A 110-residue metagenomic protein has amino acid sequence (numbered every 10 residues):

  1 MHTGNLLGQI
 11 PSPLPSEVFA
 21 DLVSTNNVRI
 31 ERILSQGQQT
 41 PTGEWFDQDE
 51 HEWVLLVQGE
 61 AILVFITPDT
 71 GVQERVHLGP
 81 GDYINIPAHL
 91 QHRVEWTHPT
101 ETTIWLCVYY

Functional and structural regions predicted by a protein language model:
M1-W45, V76: A short, N-terminal "cap"/entry segment at the start of jelly-roll beta-barrel domains of the cupin/DSBH fold
D21, I30-R32, W53, R75 (+2 more regions): Conserved hydrophobic/aromatic beta-strand scaffold that supports enzyme active sites
N26, D49, D82, L90-Q91: A generic "binding-loop/recognition-motif" signal
R29, I62-V64, R93, I104: General beta-strand recognition
D47-L63: Short, conserved beta-strand element in jelly-roll/cupin
F65-T70, W96-H98: Short acidic, glycine-rich loop/turn motifs
P68-A88: Short acidic-glycine-tyrosine-enriched beta hairpin
A88-Y110: Ligand-binding loop in jelly-roll beta-barrel domains
